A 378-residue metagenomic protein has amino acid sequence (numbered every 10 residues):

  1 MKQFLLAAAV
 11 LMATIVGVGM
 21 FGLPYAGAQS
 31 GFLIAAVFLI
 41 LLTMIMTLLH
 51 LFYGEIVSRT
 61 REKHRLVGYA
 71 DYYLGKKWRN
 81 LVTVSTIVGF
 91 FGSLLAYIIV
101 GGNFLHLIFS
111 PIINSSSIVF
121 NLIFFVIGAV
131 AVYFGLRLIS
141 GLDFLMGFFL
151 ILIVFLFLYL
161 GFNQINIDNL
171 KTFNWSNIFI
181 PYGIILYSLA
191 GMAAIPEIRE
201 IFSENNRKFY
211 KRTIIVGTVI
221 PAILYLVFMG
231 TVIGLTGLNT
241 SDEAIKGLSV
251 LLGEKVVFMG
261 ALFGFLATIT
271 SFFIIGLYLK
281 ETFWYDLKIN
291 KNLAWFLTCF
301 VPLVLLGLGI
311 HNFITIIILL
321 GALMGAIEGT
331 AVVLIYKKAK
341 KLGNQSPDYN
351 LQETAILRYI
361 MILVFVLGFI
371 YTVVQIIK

Functional and structural regions predicted by a protein language model:
M1-Y25, T47-L51, K63, E204 (+2 more regions): Membrane-interface "cap" regions at the ends of multi-pass membrane proteins
K2-L6, G31-A35, F52-S93, L107-S117 (+3 more regions): Transmembrane-helix boundary/entry motifs in multi-pass membrane transporters
Q3, S117-I123, N205-K208, V216-D242 (+3 more regions): Loop-to-transmembrane helix boundary motifs in multi-pass membrane proteins
L6-I15, T83-I87, I108-G135, F149-L158 (+3 more regions): Transmembrane alpha-helical segments of multi-pass small-molecule transport proteins
G19-P24, I98-G102, G128-L138, F162-L170 (+5 more regions): Transmembrane helix-loop junctions in multi-pass membrane proteins
Y25-G31, V100-N114, R137-M146, E243-A267 (+2 more regions): Transmembrane helix-loop boundary segments of multi-pass membrane transporters
I113-I123, G135-R137, G141-S249: Helix-loop-helix junctions that connect adjacent transmembrane segments in multi-pass membrane transporters
I151-F157, L266-G276, T282, L297-C299 (+1 more regions): Hydrophobic alpha-helical segments of multi-pass membrane transport proteins
